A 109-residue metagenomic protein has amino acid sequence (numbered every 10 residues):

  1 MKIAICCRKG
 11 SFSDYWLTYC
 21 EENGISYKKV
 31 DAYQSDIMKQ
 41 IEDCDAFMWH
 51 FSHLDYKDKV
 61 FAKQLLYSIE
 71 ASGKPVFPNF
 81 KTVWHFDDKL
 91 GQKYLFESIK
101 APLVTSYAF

Functional and structural regions predicted by a protein language model:
M1-A4: Extreme N-terminal starter segment of soluble prokaryotic enzymes
R8-Y107: Conserved N-proximal alpha/beta basic substrate-recognition cap immediately N-terminal to, or forming the N-lobe
